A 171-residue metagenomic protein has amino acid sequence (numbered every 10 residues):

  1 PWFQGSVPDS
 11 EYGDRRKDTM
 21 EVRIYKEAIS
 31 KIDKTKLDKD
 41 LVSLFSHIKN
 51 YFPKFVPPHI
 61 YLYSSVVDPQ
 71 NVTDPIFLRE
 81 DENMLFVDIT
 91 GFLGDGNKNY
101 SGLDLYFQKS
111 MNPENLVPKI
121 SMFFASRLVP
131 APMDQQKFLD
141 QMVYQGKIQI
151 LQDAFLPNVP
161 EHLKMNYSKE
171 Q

Functional and structural regions predicted by a protein language model:
P1-E21: Non-cleavable N-terminal signal-anchor transmembrane helices
R15-Q171: Acidic/His-rich structured neighborhood in mature extracellular/periplasmic domains
